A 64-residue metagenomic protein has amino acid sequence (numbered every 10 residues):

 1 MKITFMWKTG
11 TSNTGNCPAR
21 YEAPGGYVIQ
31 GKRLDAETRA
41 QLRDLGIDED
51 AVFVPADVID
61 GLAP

Functional and structural regions predicted by a protein language model:
M1-F5, A40, D60: N-terminal secretory-pathway/extracellular module detecting exported/lumenal segments and adjacent signal-anchor/first
K2-A19: N-terminal acidic leader/helix
T14-E49: A short, structured beta-strand/loop element
L45-P64: Mixed-charge, Lys/Arg-enriched low-complexity segments
